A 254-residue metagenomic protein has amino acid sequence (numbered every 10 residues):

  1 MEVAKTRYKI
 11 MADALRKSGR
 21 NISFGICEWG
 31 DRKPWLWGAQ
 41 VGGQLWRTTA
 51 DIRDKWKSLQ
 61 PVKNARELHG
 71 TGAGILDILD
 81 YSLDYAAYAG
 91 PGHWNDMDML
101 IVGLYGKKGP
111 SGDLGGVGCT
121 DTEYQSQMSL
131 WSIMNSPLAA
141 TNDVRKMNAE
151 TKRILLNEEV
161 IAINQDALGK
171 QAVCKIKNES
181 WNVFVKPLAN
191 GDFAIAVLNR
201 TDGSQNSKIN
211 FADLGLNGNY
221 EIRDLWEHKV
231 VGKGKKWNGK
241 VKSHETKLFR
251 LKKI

Functional and structural regions predicted by a protein language model:
M1-G30: Extracytoplasmic, non-cytosolic globular domains
M1-K9, R32-W37, W56, Q205-N206: Extracytoplasmic/secreted cell-surface and envelope-processing proteins
R20-L138: Glycan-recognition surfaces
Q125, W131-M134, A139-T141, K177-L216: Carbohydrate-binding surface patches
S126-K175: Catalytic cores of secreted or luminal carbohydrate-active enzymes
I195, I222, H244: Hydrophobic, well-ordered secondary-structure elements that form the walls of internal hydrophobic environments
A212-E227: Solvent-exposed beta-hairpin/edge-strand motifs
G232-I254: C-terminal beta-strand-rich structural cap/linker in extracellular carbohydrate-active enzymes
